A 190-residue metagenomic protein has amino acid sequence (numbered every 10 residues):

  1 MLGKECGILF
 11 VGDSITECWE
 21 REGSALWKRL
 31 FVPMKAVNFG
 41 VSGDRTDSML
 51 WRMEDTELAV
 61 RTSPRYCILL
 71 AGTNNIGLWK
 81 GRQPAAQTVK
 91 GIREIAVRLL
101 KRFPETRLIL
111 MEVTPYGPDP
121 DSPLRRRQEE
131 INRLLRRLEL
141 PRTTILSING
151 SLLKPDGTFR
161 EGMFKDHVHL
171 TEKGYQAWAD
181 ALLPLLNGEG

Functional and structural regions predicted by a protein language model:
M1-S63: Serine-esterase "nucleophile elbow" of acetyl-processing enzymes
G7-G12, K35-G40, R65-A71, R107-E112 (+2 more regions): Structural recognition of the beta-strand scaffold that forms the well-ordered cores of secreted hydrolase catalytic
V32, P104-E105, P141: Proline-centered flexible-loop/turn and helix-kink motifs
N38-V41, R45, T73-T88, P118-L124: Surface-exposed cleft-lining segments at the edges of enzyme active sites
V41, R45-S48, Q87-G91, R127-I131 (+1 more regions): Soluble or luminal CAZymes and related metallo-dependent hydrolases
E57, L99-K101, R136-E139: N-terminal cationic-hydrophobic initiation segments that often serve targeting/anchoring roles
I92-V97, N132, R136: Generic structural signal for well-ordered alpha-helices, preferentially at hydrophobic/aromatic core positions
P115-G190: Catalytic His-Asp segment of secreted/periplasmic serine-dependent ester chemistry enzymes
